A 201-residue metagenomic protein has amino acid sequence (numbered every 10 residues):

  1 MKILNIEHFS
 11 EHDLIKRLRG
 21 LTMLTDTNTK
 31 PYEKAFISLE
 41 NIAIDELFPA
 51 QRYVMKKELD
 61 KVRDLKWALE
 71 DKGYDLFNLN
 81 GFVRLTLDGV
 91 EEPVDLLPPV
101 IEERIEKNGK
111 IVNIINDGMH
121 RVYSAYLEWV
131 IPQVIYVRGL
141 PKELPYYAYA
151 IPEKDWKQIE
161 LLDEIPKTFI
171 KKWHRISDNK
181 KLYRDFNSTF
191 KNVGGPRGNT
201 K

Functional and structural regions predicted by a protein language model:
M1-E7, L24-E40, I44-I114, Q133: Short alpha-helix boundary/capping and kink motifs at helix termini
H12, R17-T29: A structured, charge-rich N-terminal accessory region that forms the first stable segment of a protein and links
R17, E40, I44, K56 (+9 more regions): Amphipathic alpha-helical interaction segments
G109-E128: A sequence-level detector for short glycine-anchored, His/Arg-bearing signature motifs that mark catalytic or binding
M119-Y123, V134-Y136, E153-W156: Short, low-complexity, polar/charged sequence segments that are solvent-exposed and flexible
V130-K142: ADP-ribosyltransferase catalytic core
G139-K201: Amphipathic, charge-rich alpha-helical segments that serve as recognition/docking helices
